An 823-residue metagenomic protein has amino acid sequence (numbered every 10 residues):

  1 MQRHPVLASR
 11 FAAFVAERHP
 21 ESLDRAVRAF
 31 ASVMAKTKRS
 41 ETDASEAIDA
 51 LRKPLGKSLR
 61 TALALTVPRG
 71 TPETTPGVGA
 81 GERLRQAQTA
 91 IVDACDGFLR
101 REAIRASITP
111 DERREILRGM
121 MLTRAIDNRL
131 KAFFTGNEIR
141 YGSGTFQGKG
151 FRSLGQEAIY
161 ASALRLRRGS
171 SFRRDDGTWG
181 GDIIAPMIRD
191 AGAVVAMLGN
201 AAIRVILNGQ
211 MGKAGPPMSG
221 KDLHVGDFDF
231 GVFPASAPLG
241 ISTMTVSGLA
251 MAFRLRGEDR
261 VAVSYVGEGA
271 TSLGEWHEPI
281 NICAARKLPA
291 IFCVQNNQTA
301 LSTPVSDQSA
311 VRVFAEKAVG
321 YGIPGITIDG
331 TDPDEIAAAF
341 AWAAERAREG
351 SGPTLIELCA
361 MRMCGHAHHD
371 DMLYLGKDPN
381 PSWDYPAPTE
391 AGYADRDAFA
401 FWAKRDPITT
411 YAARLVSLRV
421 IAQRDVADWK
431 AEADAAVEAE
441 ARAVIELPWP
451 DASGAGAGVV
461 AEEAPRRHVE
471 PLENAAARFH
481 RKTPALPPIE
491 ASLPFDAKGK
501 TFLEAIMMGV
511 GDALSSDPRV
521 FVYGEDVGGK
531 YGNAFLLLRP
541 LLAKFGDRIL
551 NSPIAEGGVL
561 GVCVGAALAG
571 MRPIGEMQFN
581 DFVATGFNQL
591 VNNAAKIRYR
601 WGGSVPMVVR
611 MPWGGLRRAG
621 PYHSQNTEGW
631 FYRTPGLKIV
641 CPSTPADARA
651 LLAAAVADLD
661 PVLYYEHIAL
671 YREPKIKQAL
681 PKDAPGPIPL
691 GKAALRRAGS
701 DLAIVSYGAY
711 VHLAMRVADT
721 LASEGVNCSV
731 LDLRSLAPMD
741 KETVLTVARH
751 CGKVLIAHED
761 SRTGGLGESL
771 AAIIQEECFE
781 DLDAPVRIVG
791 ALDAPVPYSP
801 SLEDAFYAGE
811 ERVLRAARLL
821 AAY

Functional and structural regions predicted by a protein language model:
M1-I159, R174-G177, C364-H366, D371-F545 (+1 more regions): Conserved acidic/glycine
M1-V15, H19-F30, M34, V232-E438 (+3 more regions): Glycine-rich ThDP/TPP pyrophosphate-binding loop and its adjacent helix/strand module within ThDP-dependent enzymes
A132, G136-R286, Q298, P304-V311 (+4 more regions): Cofactor-binding active-site loop characterized by glycine-rich and histidine/acidic residues
R140-F146, K221-S236, D259-A262, Y321-G325 (+7 more regions): Glycine/charged-rich beta-loop-alpha catalytic/anionic-binding loops adjacent to active sites
G144-Q156, M187-R189, L223-T243, G267 (+9 more regions): Active-site nucleophile and cofactor-binding loops and adjacent substrate-binding regions of central metabolic enzymes
S162-G169, S247-E258, I280-L288, V319-G320 (+7 more regions): Alpha-helix C-terminal capping segments
I188-V194, V266-S272, V294-A300, T331-D334 (+10 more regions): Acidic, glycine-rich active-site loops and adjacent beta-strand->loop/helix elements that engage anionic groups
L207-P216, A284-V294, I549-N551, A594-M611 (+1 more regions): A glycine-rich helix N-cap at a beta->alpha junction
